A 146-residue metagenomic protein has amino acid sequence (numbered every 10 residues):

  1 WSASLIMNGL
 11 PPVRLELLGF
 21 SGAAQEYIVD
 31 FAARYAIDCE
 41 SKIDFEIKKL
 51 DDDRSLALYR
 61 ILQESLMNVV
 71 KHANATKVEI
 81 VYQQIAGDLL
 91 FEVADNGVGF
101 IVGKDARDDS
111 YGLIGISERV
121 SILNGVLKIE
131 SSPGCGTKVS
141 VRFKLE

Functional and structural regions predicted by a protein language model:
W1-E146: Coiled-coil dimerization/phosphotransfer module
